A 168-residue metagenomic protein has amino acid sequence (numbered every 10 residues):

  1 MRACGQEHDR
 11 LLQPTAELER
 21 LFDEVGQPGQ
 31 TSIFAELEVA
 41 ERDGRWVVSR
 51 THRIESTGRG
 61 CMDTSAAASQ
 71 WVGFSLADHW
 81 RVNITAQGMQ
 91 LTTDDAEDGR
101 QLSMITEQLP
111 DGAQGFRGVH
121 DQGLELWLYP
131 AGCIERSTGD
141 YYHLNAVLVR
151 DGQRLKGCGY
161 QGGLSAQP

Functional and structural regions predicted by a protein language model:
M1-T31, T92-R100: Solvent-exposed hydroxyl-ligand-binding patches built from regularly spaced Ser/Thr and small hydrophobics
R2, G58-W80: Tryptophan-anchored aromatic micro-motifs
A3-E7, P14, V39-E41, H52 (+5 more regions): A mature extracytoplasmic/lumenal domain signature
R10-T15, W71-Y129: Central antiparallel beta-sheet cores of small beta-barrel/beta-sandwich binding domains
L18-V25, Q108-G115, I134-G139, G162-P168: Short, surface-exposed linear segments at secondary-structure transitions and domain or protein termini
Q27-R50: Flexible glycine-rich surface loops and low-complexity tracts that mediate binding to linear polymers
R42-T64: OB-fold/S1-family single-stranded nucleic acid-binding modules
D140-G163: Short, compact, well-ordered microdomains
